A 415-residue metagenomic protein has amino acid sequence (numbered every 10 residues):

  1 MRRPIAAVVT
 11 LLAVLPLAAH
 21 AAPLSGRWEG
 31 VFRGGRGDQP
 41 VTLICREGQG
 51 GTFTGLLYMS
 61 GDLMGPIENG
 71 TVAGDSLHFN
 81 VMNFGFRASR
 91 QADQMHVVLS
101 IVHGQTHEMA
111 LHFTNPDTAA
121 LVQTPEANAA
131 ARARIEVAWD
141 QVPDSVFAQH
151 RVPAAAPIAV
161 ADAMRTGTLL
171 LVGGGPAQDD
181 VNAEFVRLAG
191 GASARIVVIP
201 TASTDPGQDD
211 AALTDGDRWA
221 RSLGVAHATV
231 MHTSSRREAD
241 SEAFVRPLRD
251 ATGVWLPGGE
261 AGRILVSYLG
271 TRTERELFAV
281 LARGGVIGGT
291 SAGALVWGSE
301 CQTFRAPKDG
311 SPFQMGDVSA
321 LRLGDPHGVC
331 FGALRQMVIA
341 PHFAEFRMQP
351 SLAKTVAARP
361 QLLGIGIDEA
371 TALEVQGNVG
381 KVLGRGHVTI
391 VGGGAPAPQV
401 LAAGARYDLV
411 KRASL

Functional and structural regions predicted by a protein language model:
M1-V8: Bacterial N-terminal signal peptides that target proteins for export
V8-P16: Bacterial N-terminal signal peptides
A22-E108: Central antiparallel beta-sheet cores of small beta-barrel/beta-sandwich binding domains
M64-A73, A92-S145, Q149: Edge beta-strand at a domain terminus
V122-A192, S203, G207-T214, R218-R221 (+2 more regions): C-terminal and late-domain segments of enzyme folds
P247, R272-G284: Catalytic-core regions built around general acid/base machinery
W255-G258, L281-C301: Catalytic nucleophile loop
A261-G270: Glycine/threonine-rich flexible loop motifs
